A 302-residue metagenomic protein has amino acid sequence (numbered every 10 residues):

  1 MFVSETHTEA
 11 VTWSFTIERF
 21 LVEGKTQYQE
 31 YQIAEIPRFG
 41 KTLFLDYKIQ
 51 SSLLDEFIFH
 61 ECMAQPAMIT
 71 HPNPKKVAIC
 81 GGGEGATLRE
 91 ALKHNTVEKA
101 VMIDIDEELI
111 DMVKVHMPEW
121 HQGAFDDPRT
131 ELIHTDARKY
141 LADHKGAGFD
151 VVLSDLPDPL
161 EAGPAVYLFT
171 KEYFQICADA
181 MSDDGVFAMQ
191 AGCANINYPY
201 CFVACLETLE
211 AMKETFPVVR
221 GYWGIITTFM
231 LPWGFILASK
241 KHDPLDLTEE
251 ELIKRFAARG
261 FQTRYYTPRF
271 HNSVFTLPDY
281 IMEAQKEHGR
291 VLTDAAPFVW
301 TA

Functional and structural regions predicted by a protein language model:
M1-G40, V218-A302: Soluble small-group transferase modules, centered on the S-adenosyl donor enzyme superfamily
F2-S4, T26, S51-M189, I196-L209 (+1 more regions): The AdoMet/dcAdoMet-binding core of the Class I SAM-like
Q32, I49-Q50: Short, solvent-exposed loop/turn motifs
G40-D46: Short polybasic amphipathic segments
D158, C193, I225-T227: Active-site-proximal loop/turn and secondary-structure-junction residues that shape catalytic pockets, frequently
F174-Q175, Y200-I226, I236: Conserved Class I S-adenosyl-L-methionine
M181, N195, F216-R220: Alpha-helix capping/termination and helix-coil
